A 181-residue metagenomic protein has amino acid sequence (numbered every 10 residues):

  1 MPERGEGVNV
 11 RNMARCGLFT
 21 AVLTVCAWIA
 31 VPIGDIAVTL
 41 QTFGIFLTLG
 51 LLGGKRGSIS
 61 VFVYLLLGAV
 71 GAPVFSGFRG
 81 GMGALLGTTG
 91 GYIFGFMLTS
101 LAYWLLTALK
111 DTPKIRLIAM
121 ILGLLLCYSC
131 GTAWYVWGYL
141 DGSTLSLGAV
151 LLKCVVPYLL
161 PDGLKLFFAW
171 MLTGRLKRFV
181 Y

Functional and structural regions predicted by a protein language model:
P2-E3, G17-L18, V25, M82-S129: Short helix-perturbing small/polar motifs within transmembrane alpha-helices
P2-S58: Hydrophobic transmembrane alpha-helices
M13-L18, F43-L47, S58-V63, L85 (+4 more regions): Hydrophobic alpha-helical transmembrane segments
L23, A27, L49, G68 (+4 more regions): Structural signal for membrane-spanning alpha-helices in multi-pass inner-membrane proteins, emphasizing helix cores
A27-A37, L65-T99: Interfacial aromatic-anchored transmembrane helix boundaries in multi-pass membrane proteins
L51-K55, L101-K110, R175-K177: Structural signal for the C-terminal ends of transmembrane alpha-helices and the immediately following loop
S60-Y64, A72-F75, T99, Y103 (+3 more regions): Alpha-helical transmembrane segments and their lipid-water interface positions in multi-pass membrane proteins
F78, K110-Y181: Membrane-embedded alpha-helical hairpins and interfacial helices in multi-pass inner-membrane proteins
